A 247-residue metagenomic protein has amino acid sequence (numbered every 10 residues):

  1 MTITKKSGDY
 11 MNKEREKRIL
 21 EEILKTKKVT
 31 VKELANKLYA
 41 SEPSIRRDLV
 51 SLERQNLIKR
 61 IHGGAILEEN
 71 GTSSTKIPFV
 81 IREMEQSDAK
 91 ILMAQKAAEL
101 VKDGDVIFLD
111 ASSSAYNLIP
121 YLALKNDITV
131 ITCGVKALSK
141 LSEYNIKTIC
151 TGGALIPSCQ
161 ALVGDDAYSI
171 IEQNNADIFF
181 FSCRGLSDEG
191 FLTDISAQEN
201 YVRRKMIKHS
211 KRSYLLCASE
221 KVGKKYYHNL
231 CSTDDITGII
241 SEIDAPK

Functional and structural regions predicted by a protein language model:
T2-K32, K37, R47-F108, I119-L124 (+1 more regions): HTH-adjacent hinge/linker in prokaryotic transcriptional regulators
G8, E14-K17, E21, V31-E33 (+3 more regions): Conserved phosphate- and dinucleotide-binding cores of soluble alpha/beta proteins, encompassing both enzyme active
S44: Residues in the helix-turn-helix
S113, V135-K136, D244-A245: Alpha-helix/helix-capping structural signal
L124, I128-V130, G134, L138-S139: Catalytic core of membrane glycerolipid acyltransferases/transacylases, capturing the structured, soluble-facing
